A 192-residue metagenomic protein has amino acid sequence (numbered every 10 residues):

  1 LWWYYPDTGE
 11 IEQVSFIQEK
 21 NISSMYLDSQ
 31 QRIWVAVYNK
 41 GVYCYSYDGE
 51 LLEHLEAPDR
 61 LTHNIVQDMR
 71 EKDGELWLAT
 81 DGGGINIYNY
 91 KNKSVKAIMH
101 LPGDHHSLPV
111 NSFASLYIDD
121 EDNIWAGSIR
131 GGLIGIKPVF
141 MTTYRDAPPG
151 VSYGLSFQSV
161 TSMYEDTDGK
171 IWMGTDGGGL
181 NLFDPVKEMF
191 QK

Functional and structural regions predicted by a protein language model:
L1-K192: Carboxylate-rich, polar loop motifs that coordinate divalent cations or form catalytic acidic clusters
